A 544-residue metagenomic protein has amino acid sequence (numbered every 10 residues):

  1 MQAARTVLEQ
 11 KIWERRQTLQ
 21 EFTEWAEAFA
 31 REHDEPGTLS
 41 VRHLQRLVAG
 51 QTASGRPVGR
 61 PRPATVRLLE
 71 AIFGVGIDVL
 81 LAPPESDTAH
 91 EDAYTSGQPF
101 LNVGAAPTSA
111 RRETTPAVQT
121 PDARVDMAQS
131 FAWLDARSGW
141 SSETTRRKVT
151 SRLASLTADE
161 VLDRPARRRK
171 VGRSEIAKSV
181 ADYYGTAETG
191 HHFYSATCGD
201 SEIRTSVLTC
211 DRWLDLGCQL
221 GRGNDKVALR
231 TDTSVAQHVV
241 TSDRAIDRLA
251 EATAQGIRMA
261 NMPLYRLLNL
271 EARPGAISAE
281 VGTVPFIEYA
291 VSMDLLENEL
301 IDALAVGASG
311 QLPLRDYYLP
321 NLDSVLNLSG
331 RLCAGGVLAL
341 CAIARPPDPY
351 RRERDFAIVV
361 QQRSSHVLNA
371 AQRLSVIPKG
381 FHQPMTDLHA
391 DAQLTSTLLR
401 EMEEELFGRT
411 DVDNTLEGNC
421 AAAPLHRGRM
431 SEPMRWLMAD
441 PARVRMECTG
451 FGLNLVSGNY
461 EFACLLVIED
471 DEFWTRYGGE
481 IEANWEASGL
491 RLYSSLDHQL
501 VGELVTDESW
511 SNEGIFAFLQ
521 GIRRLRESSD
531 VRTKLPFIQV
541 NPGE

Functional and structural regions predicted by a protein language model:
M1-R15, E21-W25, G37-T115: Short amphipathic recognition helices of helix-turn-helix/homeodomain-type DNA-binding modules
Q10, E14, P57, D323-R331 (+4 more regions): Conserved aromatic-histidine-acidic binding/catalytic patches
E27-P36, T52-G55, P346-R351, R409-T415: Alpha-helix termini
D34, R42, A422-F451: Extended charged low-complexity segments that act as oligomerization/scaffolding linkers
G104-R373, V501-E544: Alpha-helical and coiled-coil interaction segments, frequently adjacent to or embedded within charge-biased
Y350-C420: Conserved Nudix-box catalytic region and its N-terminal flanking loop in Nudix hydrolases and closely related
L437-W474: Active-site-adjacent beta-strand/loop module that shapes the phosphate/pyrophosphate-binding cleft
N459-C464, I468, T475-R526: NUDIX/MutT-family hydrolases
